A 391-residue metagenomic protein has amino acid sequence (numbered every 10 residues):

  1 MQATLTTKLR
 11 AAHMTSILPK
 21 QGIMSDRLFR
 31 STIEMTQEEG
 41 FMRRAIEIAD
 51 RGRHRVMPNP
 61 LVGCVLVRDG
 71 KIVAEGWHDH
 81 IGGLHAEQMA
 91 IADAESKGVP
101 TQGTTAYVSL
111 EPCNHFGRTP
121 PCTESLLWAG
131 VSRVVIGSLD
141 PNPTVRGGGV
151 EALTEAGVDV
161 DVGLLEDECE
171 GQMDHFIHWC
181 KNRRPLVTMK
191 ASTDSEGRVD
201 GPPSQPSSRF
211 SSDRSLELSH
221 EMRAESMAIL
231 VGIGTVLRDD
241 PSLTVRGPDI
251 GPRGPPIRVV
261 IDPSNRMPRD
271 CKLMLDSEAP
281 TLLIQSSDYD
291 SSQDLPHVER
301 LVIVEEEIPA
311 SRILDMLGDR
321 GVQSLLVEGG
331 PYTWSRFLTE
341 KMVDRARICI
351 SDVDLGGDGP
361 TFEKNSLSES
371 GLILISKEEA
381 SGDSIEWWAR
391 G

Functional and structural regions predicted by a protein language model:
M1-L5, A11: N-terminal chloroplast transit peptides
L9, Q21: Cationic, low-complexity basic patches in intrinsically disordered or flexible, solvent-exposed regions
G22-P60, R118, L186-G391: Enzymes that bind and transform nitrogen-containing heteroaromatic metabolites
I48, G52, K97, C113 (+5 more regions): Change "in soluble alpha/beta enzymes" to "in soluble alpha/beta proteins
G63: Helix-turn-helix
L66, K71-E168, R336-L338: Zn2+-dependent cytidine deaminase-like catalytic core
E170-R183: Flexible, polar/acidic helix-loop-strand segments at domain edges
